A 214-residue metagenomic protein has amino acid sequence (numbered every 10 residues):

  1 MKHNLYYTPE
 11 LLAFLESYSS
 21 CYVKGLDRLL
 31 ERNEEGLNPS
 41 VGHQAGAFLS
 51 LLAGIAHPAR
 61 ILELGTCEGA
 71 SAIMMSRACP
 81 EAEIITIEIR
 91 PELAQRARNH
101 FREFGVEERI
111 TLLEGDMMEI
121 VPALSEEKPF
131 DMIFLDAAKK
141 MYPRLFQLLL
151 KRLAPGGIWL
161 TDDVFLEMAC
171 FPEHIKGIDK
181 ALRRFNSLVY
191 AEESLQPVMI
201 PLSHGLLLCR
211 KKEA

Functional and structural regions predicted by a protein language model:
M1-M132, K139-L160, V164-A214: A short alpha-helical cap/connector motif
